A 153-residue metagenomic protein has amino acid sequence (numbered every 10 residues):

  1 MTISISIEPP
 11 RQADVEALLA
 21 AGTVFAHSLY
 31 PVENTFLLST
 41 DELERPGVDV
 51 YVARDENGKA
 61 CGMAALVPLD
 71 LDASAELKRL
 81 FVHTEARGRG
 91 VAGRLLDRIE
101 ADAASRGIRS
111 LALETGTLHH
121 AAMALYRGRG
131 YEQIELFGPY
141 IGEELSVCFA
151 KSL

Functional and structural regions predicted by a protein language model:
I3, E8-R11, R109-A112, G116-L153: C-terminal "cap" of GNAT-fold acetyltransferases
I3-K78, H83-E85, L96-R98, D102 (+3 more regions): Acetyl-CoA-dependent GNAT
H83-E85, R89, T117: Active-site acidic-Proline motif in GNAT/NAT acetyltransferases
R89, S105-R109: Short coil/turn segments at alpha/beta junctions that flank glycine-rich nucleotide-binding fingerprints
